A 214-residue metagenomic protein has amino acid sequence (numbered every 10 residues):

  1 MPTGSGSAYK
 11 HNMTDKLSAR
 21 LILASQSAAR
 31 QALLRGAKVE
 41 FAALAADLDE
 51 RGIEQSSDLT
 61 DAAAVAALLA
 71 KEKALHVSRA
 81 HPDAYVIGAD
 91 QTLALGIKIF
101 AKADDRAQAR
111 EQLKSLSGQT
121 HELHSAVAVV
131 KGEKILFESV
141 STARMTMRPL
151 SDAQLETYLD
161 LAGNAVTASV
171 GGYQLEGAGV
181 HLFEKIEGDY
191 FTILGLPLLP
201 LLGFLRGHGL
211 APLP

Functional and structural regions predicted by a protein language model:
M1-N12: N-terminal amphipathic/basic-hydrophobic helices that include classical n-h-c signal peptides and signal-anchor
D15-I22, L59-P214: Anionic-ligand binding patches
K16-V39: N-terminal beta1-alpha1 ligand-phosphate binding loop
Q26, A46, G132: Cofactor-binding loop segments of dinucleotide-utilizing enzymes, especially the Rossmann-like FAD- and NAD(P)+-binding
G36, Q55-S56: Active-site-proximal loop->helix
F41-A42, L213: A local structural micro-motif
A42-R51: A short beta-strand-loop structural module common to alpha/beta enzyme folds
E50-Q55, L95-I97: A short acidic, helix-capping loop that chelates divalent metal ions and anchors anionic groups
